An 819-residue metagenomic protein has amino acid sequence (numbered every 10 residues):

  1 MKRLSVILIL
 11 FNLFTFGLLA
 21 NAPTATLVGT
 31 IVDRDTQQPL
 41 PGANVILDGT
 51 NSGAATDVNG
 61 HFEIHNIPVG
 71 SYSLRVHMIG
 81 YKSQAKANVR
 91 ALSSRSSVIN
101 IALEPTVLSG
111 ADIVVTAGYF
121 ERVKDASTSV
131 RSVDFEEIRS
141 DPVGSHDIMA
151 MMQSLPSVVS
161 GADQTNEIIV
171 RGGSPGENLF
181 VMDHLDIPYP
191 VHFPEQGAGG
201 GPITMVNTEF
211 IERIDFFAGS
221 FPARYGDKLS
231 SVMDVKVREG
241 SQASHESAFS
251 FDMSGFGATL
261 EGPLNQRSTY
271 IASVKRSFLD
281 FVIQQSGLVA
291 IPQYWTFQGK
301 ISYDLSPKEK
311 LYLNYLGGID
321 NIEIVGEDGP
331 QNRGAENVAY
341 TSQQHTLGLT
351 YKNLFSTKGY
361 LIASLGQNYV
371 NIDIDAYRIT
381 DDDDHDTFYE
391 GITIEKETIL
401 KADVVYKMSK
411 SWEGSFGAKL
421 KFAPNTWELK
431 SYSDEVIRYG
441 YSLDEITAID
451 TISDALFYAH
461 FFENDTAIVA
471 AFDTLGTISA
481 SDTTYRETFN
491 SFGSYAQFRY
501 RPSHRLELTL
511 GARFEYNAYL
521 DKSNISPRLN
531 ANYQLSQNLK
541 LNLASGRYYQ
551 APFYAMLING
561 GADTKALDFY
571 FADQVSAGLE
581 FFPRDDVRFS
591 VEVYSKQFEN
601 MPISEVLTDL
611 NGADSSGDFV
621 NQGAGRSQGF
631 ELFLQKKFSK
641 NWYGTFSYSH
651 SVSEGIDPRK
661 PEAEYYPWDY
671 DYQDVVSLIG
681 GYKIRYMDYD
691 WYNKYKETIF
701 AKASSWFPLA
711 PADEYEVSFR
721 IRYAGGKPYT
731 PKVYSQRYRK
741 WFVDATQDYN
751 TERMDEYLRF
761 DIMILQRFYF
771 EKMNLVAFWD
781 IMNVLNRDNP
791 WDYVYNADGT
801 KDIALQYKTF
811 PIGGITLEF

Functional and structural regions predicted by a protein language model:
T30-T36, P41-D48, R75-K82, L92-D141 (+4 more regions): Short, acidic, small-residue-rich periplasmic hinge/interaction motif at the N-terminus of Gram-negative outer-membrane
H65-N66, I187-F216: Short acidic/polar hinge/loop motifs at secondary-structure boundaries that mediate gating or recognition
S140-D141, H146-Y189, E212-R213: Extracytoplasmic beta-strand/coil segments of soluble accessory domains associated with Gram-negative outer-membrane
S254-R276, L288-N321, A339-Q367, M408-W412: Transmembrane beta-barrel wall of Gram-negative outer-membrane proteins
N332-Y351, R547-E599, T608-K637, D755-E756: Outer-membrane beta-barrel signature, preferentially recognizing the C-terminal barrel domain of Gram-negative
T393, E397-K401, D482-T488, D568 (+4 more regions): Outer membrane beta-barrel strand-and-loop segments of large Gram-negative receptors, especially TonB-dependent
S503, S595, V620-P711, E716-G726: Gram-negative outer-membrane beta-barrel transporters
G644, K696, F700-K702, P708-Y715 (+3 more regions): C-terminal beta-signal and adjacent terminal beta-strands/loops of Gram-negative outer-membrane beta-barrel proteins
